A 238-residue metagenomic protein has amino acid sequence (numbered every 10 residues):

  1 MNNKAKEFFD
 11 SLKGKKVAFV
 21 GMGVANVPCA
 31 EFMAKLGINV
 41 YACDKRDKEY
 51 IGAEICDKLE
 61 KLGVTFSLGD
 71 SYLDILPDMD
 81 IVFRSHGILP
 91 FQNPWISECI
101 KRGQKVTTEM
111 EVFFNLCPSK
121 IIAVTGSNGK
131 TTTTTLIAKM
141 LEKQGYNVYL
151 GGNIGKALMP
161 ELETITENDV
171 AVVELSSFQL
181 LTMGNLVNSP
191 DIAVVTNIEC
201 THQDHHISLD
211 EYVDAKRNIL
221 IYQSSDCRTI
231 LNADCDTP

Functional and structural regions predicted by a protein language model:
M1-T108: N-terminal leader/targeting and accessory segments in enzymes
A34, L73-P77, H86, P90-A233 (+1 more regions): Phosphate-binding loop of NTP-binding sites
G52-C56, L181, P238: Intrinsically disordered, low-complexity boundary segments flanking structured domains
